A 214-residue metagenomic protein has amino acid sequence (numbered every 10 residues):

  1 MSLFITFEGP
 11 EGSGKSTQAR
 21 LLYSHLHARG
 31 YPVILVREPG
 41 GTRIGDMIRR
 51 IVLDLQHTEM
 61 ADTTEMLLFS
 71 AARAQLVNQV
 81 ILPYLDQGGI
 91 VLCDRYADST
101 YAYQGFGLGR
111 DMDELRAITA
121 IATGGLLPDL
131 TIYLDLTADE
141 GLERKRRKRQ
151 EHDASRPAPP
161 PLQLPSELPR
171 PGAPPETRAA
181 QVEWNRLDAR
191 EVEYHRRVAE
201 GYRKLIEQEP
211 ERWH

Functional and structural regions predicted by a protein language model:
I5-F7: Hydrophobic anchor at the beta1->P-loop junction of P-loop NTPases
G12: Walker A (P-loop) phosphate-binding loop of P-loop NTPases
K15: Conserved lysine of the Walker
Q18: Hydrophobic positions on the alpha1 helix immediately C-terminal to the Walker A/P-loop
L21: Active-site signature of alpha/beta-hydrolase-fold catalytic machinery across serine- and Asp/Cys-nucleophile hydrolases
H27-T123: ATP-dependent small-molecule kinase phosphotransfer cores that center on conserved nucleotide phosphate-binding segments
R29-Y31, L126-L130, E209-R212: Short glycine-/polar-rich loops that comprise or flank the Walker A/P-loop and associated switch/sensor motifs
T100-E200: A glycine- and Lys/Arg-enriched "phosphate-lid" helix/loop adjacent to the NTP-binding pocket of small-molecule kinases
